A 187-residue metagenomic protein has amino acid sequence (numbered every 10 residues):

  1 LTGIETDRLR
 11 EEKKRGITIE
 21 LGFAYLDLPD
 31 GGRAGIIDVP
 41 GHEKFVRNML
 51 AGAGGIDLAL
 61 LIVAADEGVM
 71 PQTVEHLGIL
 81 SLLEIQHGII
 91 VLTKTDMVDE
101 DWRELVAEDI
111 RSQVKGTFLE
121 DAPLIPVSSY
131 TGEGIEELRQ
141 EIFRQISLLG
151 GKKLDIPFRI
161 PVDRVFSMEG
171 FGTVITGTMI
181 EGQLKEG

Functional and structural regions predicted by a protein language model:
L1, G16, D38, M49 (+8 more regions): Residue-level signature of catalytic and energy-coupling elements of molecular machines, predominantly ATP/GTP-dependent
L1-G3, L28-A34, G55, L61-V63 (+3 more regions): Helix-rich terminal scaffold detector
L1-R47, I56: P-loop NTPase switch module centered on the Walker A-proximal segment
R10, L83, V127-S128: P-loop NTPase catalytic core
E11, I17, Y25-L28, N48-G52 (+5 more regions): Replace "in large, NTP-powered and nucleic-acid-processing enzymes" with "in large, NTP-powered factors and other
I19-E20, E43-V46, A53, E67-V74 (+5 more regions): Amphipathic alpha-helical transducer elements in NTP-driven molecular machines
G32-A34, V39-K44, A53-L77, S81-L105: Conserved Switch II/interswitch segment of TRAFAC-class P-loop GTPases
T95, S112-E186: Conserved catalytic-core segments of large NTP-driven translation/proteostasis enzymes
